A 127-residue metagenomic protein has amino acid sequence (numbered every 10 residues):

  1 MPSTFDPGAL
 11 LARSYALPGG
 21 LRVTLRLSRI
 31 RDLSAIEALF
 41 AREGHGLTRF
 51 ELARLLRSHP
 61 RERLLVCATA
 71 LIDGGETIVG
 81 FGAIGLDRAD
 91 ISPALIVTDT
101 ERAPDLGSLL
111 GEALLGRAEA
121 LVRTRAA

Functional and structural regions predicted by a protein language model:
M1-G19: Short acidic N-proximal helix/loop "leader" segments that mark the beginning of a domain or an inter-domain linker
G19-R22, G75-E76: Short acidic/polar mixed-charge low-complexity motifs
L21-A35: A short beta-loop-alpha structural element at the N-terminal edge of CoA-dependent acyl/N-acetyltransferase catalytic
H45-I91, D99: Acetyl-CoA-dependent GNAT
A94-L106: A short, internal acetyl-CoA/4′-phosphopantetheine-binding micro-motif in the GNAT/acyltransferase core
A103-A120: Conserved acetyl-CoA-binding loop-helix of GNAT-fold acetyltransferases
E119-A127: Conserved GNAT acetyl-CoA-binding A-motif
